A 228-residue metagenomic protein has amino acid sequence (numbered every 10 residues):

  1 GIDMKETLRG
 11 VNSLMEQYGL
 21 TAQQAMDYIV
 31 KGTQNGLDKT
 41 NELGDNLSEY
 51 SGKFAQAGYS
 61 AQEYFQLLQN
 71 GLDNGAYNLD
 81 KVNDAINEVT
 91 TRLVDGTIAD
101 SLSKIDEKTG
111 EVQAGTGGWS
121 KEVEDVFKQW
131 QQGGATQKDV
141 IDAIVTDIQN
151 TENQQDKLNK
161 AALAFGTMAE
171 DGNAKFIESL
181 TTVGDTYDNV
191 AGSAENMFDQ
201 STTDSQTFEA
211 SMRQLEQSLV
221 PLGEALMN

Functional and structural regions predicted by a protein language model:
I2-Y77, K81-K121, D125-N228: Low-complexity, glycine/alanine/serine/threonine- and acidic/polar-rich repeat/linker tracts characteristic of secreted
